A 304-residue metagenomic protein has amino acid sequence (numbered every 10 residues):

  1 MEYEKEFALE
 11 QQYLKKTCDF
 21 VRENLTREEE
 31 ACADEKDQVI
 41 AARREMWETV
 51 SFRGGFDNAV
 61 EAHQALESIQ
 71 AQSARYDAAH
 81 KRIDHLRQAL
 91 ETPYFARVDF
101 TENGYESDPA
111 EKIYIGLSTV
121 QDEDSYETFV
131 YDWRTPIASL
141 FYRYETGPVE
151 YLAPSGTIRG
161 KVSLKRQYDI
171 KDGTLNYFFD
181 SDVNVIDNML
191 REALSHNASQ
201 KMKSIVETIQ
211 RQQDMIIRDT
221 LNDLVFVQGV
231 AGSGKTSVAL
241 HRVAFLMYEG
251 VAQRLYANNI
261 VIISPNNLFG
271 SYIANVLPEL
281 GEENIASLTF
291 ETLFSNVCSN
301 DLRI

Functional and structural regions predicted by a protein language model:
M1-V206, Q210, D214-R218: Extended, charged low-complexity regulatory segments
L221-V225: Pre-Walker A (Motif I) flank of P-loop NTPase domains
V227-G229: Hydrophobic anchor at the beta1->P-loop junction of P-loop NTPases
G232: Walker A (P-loop) phosphate-binding loop of P-loop NTPases
K235-T236: Conserved lysine of the Walker
A239-L240: Post-Walker A alpha-helix
V243: P-loop NTPase nucleotide-binding module
M247-I304: Alpha-helical nucleic-acid-binding subdomain of P-loop helicases immediately C-terminal to the Walker A/P-loop
